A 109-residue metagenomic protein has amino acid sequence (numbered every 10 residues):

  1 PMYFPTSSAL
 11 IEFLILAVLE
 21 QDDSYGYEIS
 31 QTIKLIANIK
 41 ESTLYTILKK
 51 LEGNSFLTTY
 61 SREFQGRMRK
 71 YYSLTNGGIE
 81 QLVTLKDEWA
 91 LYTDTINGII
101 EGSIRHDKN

Functional and structural regions predicted by a protein language model:
P1-M2, Y72: A positively charged, amphipathic N-terminal helix/segment that binds anionic biomolecules
Y3-T43: N-terminal helix-turn-helix DNA-binding core of bacterial DNA-binding proteins
Y45-K50: Short, hydrophobic-biased segments on the C-terminal half of alpha helices that form "recognition helices"
S55: Glycine-centered, phosphate/nucleic-acid-interacting loop/turn motifs that mediate DNA/RNA or nucleotide
T59: Short beta-strand "wing" residues that participate in macromolecule-binding interfaces
F64-K86: Basic, amphipathic "hinge/linker" alpha-helix immediately C-terminal to the N-terminal HTH DNA-binding motif
V83-N109: Amphipathic alpha-helical dimerization/coiled-coil segments that flank or bridge DNA-binding/regulatory modules
